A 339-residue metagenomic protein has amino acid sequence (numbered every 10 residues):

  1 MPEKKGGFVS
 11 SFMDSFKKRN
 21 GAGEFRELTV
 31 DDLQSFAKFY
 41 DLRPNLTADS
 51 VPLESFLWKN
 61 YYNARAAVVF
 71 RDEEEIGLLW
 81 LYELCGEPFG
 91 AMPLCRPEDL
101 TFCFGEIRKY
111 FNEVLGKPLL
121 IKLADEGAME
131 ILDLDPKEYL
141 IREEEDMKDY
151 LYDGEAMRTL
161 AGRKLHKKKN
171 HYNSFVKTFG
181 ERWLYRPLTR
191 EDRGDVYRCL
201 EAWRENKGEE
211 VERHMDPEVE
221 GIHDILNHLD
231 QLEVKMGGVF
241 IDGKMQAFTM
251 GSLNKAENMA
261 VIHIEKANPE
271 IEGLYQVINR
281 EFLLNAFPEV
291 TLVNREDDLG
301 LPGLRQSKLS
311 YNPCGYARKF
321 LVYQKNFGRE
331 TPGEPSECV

Functional and structural regions predicted by a protein language model:
P2, G6-E73, E212: Amide-forming acyltransferase catalytic core, primarily the GNAT-like/NAT-type and related acyltransferase folds
F8-F16, L140-L160, L292-V339: Active-site/acyl-donor-binding loops of N-acyltransferases
F12, P136-E212: Acyltransferase donor/substrate-recognition loop-hinge adjacent to the catalytic core
P52-G127, F240-P269: Conserved donor-binding loop and adjoining core beta-sheet/short helix segment in diverse acyl/aminoacyl transferases
L120-I121, L184, L292-R295: Short catalytic-loop micro-motif centered on adjacent basic/acidic residues
A124-E130, Y172, L299-G300: Short, polar loop motifs at secondary-structure junctions
E191, D195-K244: Short, conserved active-site entrance elements at the starts or edges of catalytic domains
V234-K325: Aromatic (often tryptophan-rich) hydrophobic motifs at membrane interfaces
